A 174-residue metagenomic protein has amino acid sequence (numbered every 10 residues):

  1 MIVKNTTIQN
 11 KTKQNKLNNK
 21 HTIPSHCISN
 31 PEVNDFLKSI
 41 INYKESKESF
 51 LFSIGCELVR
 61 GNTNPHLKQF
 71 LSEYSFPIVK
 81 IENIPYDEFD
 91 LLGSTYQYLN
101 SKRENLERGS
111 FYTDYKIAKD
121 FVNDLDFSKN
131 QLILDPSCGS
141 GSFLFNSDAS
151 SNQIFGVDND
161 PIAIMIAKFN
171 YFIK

Functional and structural regions predicted by a protein language model:
I2-T7, K11-F169: Class I S-adenosyl-L-methionine
F172-K174: S-adenosyl-L-methionine
